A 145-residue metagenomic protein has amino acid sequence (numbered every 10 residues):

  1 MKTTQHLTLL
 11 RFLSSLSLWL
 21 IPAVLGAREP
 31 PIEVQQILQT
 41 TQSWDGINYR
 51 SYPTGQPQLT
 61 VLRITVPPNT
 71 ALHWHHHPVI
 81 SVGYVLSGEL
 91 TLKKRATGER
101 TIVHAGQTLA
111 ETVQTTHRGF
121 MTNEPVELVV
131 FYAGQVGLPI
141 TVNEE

Functional and structural regions predicted by a protein language model:
M1-T8: N-terminal secretory signal peptides that target proteins for export/translocation
T4, S14-Q58, K93, I102 (+2 more regions): A short, N-terminal "cap"/entry segment at the start of jelly-roll beta-barrel domains of the cupin/DSBH fold
T54-P57, N69-V82: A short beta-loop-beta micro-motif enriched in histidine and acidic residues
V66, T97-Q114: Short acidic-glycine-tyrosine-enriched beta hairpin
A71-L72, E89-K93, T108: Short beta-strand segments in beta-sandwich/barrel cores
P78-A96: Glycine- and acidic-residue-biased ligand/ion/polar-headgroup-sensing regions
V113-L138: Ligand-binding loop in jelly-roll beta-barrel domains
